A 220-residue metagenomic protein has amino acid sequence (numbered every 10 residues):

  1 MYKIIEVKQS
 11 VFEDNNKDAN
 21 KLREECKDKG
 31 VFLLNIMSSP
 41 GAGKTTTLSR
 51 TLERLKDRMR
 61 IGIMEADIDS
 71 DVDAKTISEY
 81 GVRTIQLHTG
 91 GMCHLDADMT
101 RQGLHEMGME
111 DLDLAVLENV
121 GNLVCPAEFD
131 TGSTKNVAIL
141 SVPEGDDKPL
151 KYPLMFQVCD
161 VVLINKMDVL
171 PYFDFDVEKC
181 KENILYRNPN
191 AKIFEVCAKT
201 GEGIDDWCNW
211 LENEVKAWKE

Functional and structural regions predicted by a protein language model:
Y2-E24, D28-M37, A42, T46 (+3 more regions): Nucleotide-state-sensitive switch-loop elements of NTP-binding domains
A66, S141-V142, A198: Cofactor-binding loop segments of dinucleotide-utilizing enzymes, especially the Rossmann-like FAD- and NAD(P)+-binding
S70-A74, K148-Y152, D176-E182: Short, glycine/polar-rich helix-capping loops at beta-to-alpha or helix-loop-helix junctions that flank or form
Q86-T89, L140, N165: Short beta->alpha connector loops at strand-helix junctions that form conserved, small/polar/Pro-enriched
E110-L114, P143-D146, L150-L154, V158-V161 (+3 more regions): Helix-rich effector regions associated with P-loop NTPase G domains
N122-C125, G132-L150, D160, M167-D174: Conserved Switch II/interswitch segment of TRAFAC-class P-loop GTPases
L170-E220: Canonical P-loop GTPase G-domain recognition
